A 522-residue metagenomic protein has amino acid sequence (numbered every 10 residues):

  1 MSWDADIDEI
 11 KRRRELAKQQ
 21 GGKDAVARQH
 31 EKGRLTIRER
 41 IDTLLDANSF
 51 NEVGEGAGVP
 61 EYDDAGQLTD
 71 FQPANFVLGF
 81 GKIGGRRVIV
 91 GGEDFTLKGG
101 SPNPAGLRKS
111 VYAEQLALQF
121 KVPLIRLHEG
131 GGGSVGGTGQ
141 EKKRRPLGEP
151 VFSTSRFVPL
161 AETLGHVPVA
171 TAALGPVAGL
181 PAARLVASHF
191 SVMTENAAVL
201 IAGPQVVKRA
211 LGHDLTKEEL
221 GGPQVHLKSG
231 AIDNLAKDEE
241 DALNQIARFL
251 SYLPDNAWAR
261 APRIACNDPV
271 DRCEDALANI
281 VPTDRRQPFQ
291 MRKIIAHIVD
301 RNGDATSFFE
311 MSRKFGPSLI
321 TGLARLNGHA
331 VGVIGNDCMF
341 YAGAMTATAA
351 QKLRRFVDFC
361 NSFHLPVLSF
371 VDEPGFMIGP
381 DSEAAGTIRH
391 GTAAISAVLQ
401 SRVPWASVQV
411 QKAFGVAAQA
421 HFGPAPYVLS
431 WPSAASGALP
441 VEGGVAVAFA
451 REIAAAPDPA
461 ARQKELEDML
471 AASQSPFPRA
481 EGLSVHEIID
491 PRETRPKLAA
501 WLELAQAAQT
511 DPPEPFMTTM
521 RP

Functional and structural regions predicted by a protein language model:
M1-P522: Ligand-binding clefts of soluble mixed alpha/beta catalytic domains
